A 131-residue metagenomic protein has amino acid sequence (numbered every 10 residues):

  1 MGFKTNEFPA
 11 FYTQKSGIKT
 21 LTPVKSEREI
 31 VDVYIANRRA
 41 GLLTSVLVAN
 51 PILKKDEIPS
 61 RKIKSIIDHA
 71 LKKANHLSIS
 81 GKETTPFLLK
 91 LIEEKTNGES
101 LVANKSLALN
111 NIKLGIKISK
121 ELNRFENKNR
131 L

Functional and structural regions predicted by a protein language model:
M1-K4, T20-D32, K64-H76: Gly/Ser/Thr-rich active-site loops/lids in small-molecule metabolic enzymes that frequently grip phosphoryl groups
F3-F8, P51-L53, K113: Short, ordered loop/turn segments at secondary-structure junctions
E7-F8, G41-S45: Short coil/turn connectors at secondary-structure junctions
P9-R39: Anionic-ligand binding region
F11-K15, P59-S60, K120: Short acidic, glycine/serine/threonine-rich loops at helix termini
V33-A36, L42-T44, A70, N110 (+1 more regions): Positively charged, small/polar-rich N-terminal and surface patches that mediate targeting and assembly and bind
S45-L109: A C-terminal functional module that forms or caps the active site or interfaces directly with catalytic machinery
E94-L131: N-terminal charge/polar-biased segments
